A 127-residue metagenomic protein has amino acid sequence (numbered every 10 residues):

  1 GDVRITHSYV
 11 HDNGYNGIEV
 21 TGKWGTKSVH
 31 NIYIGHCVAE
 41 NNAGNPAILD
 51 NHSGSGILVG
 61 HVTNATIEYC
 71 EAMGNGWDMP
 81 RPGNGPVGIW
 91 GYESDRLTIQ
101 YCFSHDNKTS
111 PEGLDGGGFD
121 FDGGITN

Functional and structural regions predicted by a protein language model:
D12-G14, I32, C37, N41-A43 (+6 more regions): Surface-exposed loop/turn segments connecting beta-strands in extracellular beta-rich domains
D12-T26, A47-V59, P80-G91, E112-G123: Extracellular beta-strand/beta-solenoid scaffold signature
S28-H30: Low-complexity, Pro/Ser/Thr- and charge-rich linker/hinge segments at domain boundaries
